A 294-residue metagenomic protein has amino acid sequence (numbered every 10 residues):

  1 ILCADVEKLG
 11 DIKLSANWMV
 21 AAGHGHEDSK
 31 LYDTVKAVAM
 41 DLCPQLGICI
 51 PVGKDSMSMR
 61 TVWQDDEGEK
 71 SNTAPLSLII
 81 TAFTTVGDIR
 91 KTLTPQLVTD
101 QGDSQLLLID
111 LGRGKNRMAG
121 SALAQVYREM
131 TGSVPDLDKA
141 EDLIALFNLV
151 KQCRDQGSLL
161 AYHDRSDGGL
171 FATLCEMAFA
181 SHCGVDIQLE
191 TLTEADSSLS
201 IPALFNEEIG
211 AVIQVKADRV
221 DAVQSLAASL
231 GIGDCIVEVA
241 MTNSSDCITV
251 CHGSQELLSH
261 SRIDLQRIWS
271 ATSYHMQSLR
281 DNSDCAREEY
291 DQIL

Functional and structural regions predicted by a protein language model:
I1-A4: Alpha-helical support elements that line or immediately flank enzyme active sites and cofactor-binding pockets
V6, E27-T34, P44-Q45, C49-F205 (+1 more regions): Intein/HINT protein-splicing elements and their conserved insertion hotspots or analogous self-processing inserts
V6-V20, C49-P51: Short helix-loop-beta-strand segments that form the rim/entrance of peptidase-like active sites
N17-K30: Catalytic palm subdomain of template-directed nucleic-acid polymerases, centered on the conserved carboxylate motif
V38: Thiamine diphosphate
D41: Key residue(s) within conserved catalytic/signature motifs
E208-G210: Short, solvent-exposed beta-strand edge segments and adjacent coil->beta transition regions
V212-K216: Short hydrophobic/aromatic beta-strand micro-patches that form the beta-sheet surface supporting nucleotide- or nucleic
